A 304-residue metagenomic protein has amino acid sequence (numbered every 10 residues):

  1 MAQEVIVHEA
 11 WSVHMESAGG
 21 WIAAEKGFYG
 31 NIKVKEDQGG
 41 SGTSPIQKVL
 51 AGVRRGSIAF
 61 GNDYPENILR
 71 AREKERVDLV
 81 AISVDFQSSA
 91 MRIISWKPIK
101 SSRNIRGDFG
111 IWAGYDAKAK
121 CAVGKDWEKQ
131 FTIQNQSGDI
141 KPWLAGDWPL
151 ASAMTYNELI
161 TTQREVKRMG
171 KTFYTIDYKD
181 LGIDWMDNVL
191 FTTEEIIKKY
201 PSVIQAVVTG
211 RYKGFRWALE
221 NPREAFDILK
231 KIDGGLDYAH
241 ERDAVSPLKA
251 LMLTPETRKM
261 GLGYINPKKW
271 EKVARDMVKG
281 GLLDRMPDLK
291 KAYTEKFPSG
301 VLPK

Functional and structural regions predicted by a protein language model:
M1-E4, P303-K304: Short, low-complexity disordered leader/linker segments with a strong preference for bacterial N-terminal type II
Q3-A145, P149-M154, I176-Y178, D184: Short, glycine-/small- and polar/acidic-enriched structural segments that line small-molecule recognition paths
S17, I46, L50, P65-I68 (+11 more regions): Extracytoplasmic/secreted envelope proteins and their assembly/folding machinery, especially bacterial periplasmic
G27, I32, S57, N62 (+10 more regions): Sec/Tat-exported extracytoplasmic proteins
D85-I93, G170-I197, V208, P247-M252 (+1 more regions): Periplasmic-binding protein-like
D126-T132, G170-F173, G235-L248, D284-K291: Short, surface-exposed acidic
Y200-G280: Secondary-structure end/capping motifs
W270-K304: Conserved C-terminal helix/tail region of periplasmic/extracytoplasmic solute-binding proteins
